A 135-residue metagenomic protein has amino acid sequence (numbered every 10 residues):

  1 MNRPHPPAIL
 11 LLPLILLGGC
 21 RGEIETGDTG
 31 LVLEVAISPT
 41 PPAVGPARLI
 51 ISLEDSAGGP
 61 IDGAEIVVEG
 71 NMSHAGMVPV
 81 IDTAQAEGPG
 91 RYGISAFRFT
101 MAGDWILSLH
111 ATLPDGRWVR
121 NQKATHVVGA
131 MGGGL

Functional and structural regions predicted by a protein language model:
M1-I9: Bacterial N-terminal signal peptides that target proteins for export
A8-L17: Bacterial N-terminal signal peptides
C20-L135: N-terminal soluble domains immediately following signal/targeting peptides that reside in extracytoplasmic
